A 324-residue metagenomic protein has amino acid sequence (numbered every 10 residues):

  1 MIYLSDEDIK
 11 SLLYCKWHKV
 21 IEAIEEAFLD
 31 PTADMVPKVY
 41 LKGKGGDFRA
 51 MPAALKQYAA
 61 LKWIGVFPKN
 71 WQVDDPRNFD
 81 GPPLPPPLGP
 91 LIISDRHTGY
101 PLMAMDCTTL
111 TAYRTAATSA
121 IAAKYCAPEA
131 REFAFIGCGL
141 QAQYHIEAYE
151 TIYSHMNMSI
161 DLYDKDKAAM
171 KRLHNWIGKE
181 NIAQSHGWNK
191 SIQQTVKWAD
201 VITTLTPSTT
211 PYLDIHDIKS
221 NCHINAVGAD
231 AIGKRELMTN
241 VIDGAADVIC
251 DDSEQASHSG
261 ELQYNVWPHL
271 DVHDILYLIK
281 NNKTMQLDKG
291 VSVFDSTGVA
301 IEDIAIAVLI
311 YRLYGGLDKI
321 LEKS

Functional and structural regions predicted by a protein language model:
M1-A112, T118-A120, E129, I301-I304 (+1 more regions): N-terminal ligand-binding/catalytic initiation module
C126-E132, M156, K219-S220: Short helix-loop-beta connector
C138-G139: Glycine-rich Rossmann-fold phosphate-binding loop(s) that bind the pyrophosphate of adenine dinucleotide cofactors
I152-G178: NAD(P)-binding Rossmann-fold cofactor-contacting core
Q184-A199, I215-H216: Short acidic low-complexity segments
K197-W198, K219-S220, G244: Alpha-helix C-terminal capping/helix-to-coil transition sites in glycosyltransferase folds
S208-H223, T239: Rossmann-fold NAD(P) dinucleotide-binding segment
V227-T284, I306: Rossmann-fold NAD(P)-binding glycine/threonine-rich loop
